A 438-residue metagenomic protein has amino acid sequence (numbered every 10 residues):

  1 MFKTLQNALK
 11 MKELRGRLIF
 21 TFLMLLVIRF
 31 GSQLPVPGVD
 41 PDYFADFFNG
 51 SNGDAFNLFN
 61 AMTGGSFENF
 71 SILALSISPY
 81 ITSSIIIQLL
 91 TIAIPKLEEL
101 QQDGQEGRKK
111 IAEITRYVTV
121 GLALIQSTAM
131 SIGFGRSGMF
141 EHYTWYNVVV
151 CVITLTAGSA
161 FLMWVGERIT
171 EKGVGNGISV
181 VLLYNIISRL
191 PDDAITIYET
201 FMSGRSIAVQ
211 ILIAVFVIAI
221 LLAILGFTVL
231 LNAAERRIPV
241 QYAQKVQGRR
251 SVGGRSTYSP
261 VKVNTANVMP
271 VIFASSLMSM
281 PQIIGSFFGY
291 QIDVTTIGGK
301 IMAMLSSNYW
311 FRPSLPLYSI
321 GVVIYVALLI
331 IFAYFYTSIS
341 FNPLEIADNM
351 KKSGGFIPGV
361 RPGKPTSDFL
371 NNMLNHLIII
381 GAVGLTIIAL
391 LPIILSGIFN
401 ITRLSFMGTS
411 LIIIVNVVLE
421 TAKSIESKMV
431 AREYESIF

Functional and structural regions predicted by a protein language model:
M1-Q101, E106-F438: N-terminal cationic and glycine-rich segments that engage phosphates or anionic surfaces
